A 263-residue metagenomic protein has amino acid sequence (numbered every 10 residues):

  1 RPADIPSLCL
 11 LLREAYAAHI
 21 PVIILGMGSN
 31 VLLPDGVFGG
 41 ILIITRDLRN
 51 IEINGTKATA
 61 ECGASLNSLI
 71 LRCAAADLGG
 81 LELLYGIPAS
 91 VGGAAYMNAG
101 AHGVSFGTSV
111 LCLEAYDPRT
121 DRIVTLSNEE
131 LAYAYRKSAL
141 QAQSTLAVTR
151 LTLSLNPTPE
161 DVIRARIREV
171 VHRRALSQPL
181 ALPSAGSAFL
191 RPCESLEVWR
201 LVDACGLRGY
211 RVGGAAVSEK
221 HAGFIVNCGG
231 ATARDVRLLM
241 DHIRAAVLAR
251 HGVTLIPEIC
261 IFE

Functional and structural regions predicted by a protein language model:
R1-I5, L32-N50, Y96-N128, Q143-R150: Structural signature of FAD isoalloxazine-binding scaffolds in flavoprotein oxidoreductases
R1-V91: Anion-binding (especially nucleotide phosphate/pyrophosphate-binding) glycine-rich loop and adjoining beta-alpha core
A18-I20, L25-M27, S109, L182-P183 (+1 more regions): Short, basic and Ser/Thr-rich N-terminal targeting/leader segments
M27-S29, G40-I41, A64, I87-A94 (+5 more regions): Gly/Ser/Thr-rich helix-start
V31, Y116-A246, R250-E263: Phosphate/pyrophosphate- and phosphate-bearing ligand-binding catalytic cores of soluble enzymes
E52, E82, E114, I259-C260: Residues embedded in well-ordered beta-strands within globular domains across many folds
A64-L84, L111, D203-G206, M240-T254: A broadly tuned preference for mixed-charge, low-complexity surface segments
A74-A76, G80-C112, S184: A gly/ser-rich beta-alpha-beta helix-loop segment of oxidoreductase catalytic cores
